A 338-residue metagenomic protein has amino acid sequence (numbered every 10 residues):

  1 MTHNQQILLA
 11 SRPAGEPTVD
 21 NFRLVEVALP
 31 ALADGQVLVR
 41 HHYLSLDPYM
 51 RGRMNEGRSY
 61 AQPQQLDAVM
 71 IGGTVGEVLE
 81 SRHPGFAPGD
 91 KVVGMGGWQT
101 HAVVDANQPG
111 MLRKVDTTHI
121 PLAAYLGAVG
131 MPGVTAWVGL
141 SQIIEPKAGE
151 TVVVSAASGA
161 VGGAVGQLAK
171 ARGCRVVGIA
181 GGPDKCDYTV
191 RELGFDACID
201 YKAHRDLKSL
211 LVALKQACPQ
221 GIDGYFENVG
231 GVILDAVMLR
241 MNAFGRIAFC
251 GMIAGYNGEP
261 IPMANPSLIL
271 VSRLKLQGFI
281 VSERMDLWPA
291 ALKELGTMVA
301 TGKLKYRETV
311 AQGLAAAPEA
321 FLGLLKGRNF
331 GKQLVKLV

Functional and structural regions predicted by a protein language model:
T2, M285-V338: C-terminal hydrophobic helical "lid"/dimerization subdomain of Rossmann-like NAD(P)H-dependent oxidoreductases
L29-L46, M54-W98: Glycine-rich beta-strand-centered segment in the early N-terminal region that forms part of a ligand/cofactor-binding
G72-E77, P88-A156, K303: NAD(P)H dinucleotide-binding glycine-rich loop of Rossmann-like/cofactor-binding domains, especially the beta1-alpha1
P132-T135, A160-V161, I233: Hydrophobic/small residue at the entry helix of a nucleotide-binding pocket
A156-A157, V229: NAD(P)H cofactor-binding loop motif with strongest signal on the N-terminal glycine-rich segment
S158, G166: N-terminal Rossmann NAD(P)H-binding glycine-rich loop of SDR-like oxidoreductase domains
K170-I233, S282: Adenosine-nucleotide cofactor-binding segment
V190, V232-L304, L337-V338: Glycine-rich phosphate-binding loop and adjacent beta-alpha segment of Rossmann(oid) nucleotide-cofactor-binding
